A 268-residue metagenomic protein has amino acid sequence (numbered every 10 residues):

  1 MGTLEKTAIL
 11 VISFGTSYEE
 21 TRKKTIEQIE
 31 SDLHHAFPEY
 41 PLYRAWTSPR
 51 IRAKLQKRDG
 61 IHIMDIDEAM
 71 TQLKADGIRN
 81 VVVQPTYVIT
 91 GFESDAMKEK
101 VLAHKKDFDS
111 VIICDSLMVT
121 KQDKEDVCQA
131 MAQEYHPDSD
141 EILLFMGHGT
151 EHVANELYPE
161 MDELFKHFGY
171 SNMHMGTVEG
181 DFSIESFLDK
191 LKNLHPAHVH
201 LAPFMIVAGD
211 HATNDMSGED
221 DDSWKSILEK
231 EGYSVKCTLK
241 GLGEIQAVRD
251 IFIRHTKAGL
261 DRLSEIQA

Functional and structural regions predicted by a protein language model:
M1-A268: Active-site-proximal alpha-helix that buttresses catalytic centers in soluble enzyme cores
